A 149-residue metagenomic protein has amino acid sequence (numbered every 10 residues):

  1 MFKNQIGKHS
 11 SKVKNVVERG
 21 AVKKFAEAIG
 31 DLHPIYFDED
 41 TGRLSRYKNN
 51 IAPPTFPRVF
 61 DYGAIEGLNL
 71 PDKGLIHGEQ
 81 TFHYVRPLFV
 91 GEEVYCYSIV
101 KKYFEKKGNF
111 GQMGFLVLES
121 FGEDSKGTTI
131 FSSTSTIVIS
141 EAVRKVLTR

Functional and structural regions predicted by a protein language model:
M1, L88-R149: HotDog/MaoC-like acyl-thioester-processing domains
M1-E79, R149: Hot-dog-fold acyl-thioester-processing enzymes
E79-Q80, L118: Short loop/turn microsegments at loop-to-beta-strand junctions
Y84-R86: Beta-strand-rich interaction surfaces with strong enrichment in secreted/lumenal proteins
